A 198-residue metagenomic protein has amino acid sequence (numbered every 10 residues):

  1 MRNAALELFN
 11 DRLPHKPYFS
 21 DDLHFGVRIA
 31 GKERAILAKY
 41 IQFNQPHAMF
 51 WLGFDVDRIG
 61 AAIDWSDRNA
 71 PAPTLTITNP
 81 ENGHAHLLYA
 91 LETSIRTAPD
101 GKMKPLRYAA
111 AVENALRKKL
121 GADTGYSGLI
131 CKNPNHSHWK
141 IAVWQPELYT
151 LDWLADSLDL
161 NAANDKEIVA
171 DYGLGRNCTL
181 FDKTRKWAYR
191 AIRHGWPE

Functional and structural regions predicted by a protein language model:
M1-A85, L91-R107, Y126: Signature for HUH/AEP ssDNA processing cores
I63, A110-E113, R117, F181-Y189: Generic detector of well-ordered alpha-helical segments enriched in charged/polar residues, highlighting helical
A70, R117-G125, Y189, R193: Generic surface-pattern signal
A90, T124-D152: Short, conserved secondary-structure transition motifs
L91-I95, L151-E198: Modules that initiate DNA replication and primer synthesis
T93-D123, W153, S157-N164: Helical (often loop-to-helix) elements that flank the catalytic cores of nucleotide-handling enzymes
K119-C131, E167-Y172: Short secondary-structure transition/capping segments
